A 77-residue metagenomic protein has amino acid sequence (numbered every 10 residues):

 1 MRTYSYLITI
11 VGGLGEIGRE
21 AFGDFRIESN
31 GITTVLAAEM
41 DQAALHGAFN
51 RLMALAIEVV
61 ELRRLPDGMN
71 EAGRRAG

Functional and structural regions predicted by a protein language model:
M1-G77: Long, contiguous binding/interaction regions
